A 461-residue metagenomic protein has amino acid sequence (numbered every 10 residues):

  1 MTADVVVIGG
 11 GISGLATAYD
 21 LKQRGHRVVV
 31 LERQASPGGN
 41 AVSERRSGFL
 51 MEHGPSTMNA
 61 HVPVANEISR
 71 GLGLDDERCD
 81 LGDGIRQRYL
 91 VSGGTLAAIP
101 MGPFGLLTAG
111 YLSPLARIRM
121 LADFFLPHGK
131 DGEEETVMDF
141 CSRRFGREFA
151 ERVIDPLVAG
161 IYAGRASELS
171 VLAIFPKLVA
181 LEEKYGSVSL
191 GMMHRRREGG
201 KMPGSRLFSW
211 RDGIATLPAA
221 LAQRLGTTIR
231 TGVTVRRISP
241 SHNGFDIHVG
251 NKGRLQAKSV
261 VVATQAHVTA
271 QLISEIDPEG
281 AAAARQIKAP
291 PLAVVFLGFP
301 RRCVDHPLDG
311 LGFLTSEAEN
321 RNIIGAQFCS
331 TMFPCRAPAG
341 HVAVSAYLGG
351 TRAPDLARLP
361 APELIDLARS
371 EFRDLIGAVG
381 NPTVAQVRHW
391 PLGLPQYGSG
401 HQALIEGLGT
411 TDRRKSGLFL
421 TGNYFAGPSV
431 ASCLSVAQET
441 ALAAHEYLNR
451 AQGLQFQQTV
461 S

Functional and structural regions predicted by a protein language model:
A3-V30: N-terminal Rossmann-like FAD-binding beta1-loop-alpha1 element of flavoenzymes
V5, H26-V28, V260, P382-A385: Hydrophobic anchor at the start of a short beta-strand that flanks the dinucleotide cofactor-binding loop
S13, S36, H267: Conserved Rossmann-like nucleotide-cofactor binding loop
K22-R46: Glycine-rich FAD pyrophosphate-binding loop
R24, V233-V344, T351-R358, P362 (+3 more regions): Mid-domain catalytic core of redox enzymes that form a hydrophobic substrate pocket/lid adjacent to a catalytic redox
S47-H128: Dinucleotide-binding Rossmann-like beta1-alpha1 core, especially the glycine-rich loop that anchors the ADP
P100-F104, L308-G310, I324-S461: Conserved flavin/dinucleotide-binding core of flavoenzymes
R119-S239, G244: Active-site/ligand-binding neighborhood in enzyme catalytic cores
